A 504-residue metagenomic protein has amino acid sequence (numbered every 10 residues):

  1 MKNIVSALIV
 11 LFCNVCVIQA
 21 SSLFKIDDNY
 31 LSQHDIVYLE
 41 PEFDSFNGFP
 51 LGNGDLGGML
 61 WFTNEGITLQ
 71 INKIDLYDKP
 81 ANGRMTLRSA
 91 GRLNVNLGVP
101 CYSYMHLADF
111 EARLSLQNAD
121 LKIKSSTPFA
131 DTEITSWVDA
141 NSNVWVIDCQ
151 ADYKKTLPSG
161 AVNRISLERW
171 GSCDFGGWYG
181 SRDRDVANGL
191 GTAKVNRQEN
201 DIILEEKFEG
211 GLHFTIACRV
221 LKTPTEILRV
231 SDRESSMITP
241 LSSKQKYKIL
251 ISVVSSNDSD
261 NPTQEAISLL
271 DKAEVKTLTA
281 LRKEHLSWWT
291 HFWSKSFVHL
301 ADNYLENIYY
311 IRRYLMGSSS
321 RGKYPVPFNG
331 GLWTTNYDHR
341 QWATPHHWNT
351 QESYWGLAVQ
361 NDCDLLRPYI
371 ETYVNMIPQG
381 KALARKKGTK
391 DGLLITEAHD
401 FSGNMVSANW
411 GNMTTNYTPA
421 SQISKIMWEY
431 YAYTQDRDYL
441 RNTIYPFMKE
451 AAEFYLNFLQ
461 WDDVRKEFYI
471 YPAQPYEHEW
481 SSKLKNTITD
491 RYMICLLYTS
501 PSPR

Functional and structural regions predicted by a protein language model:
M1-S22: Bacterial Sec-dependent N-terminal signal peptides
S21-Y304: Beta-sandwich/jelly-roll carbohydrate-recognition scaffolds of carbohydrate-active enzymes
N47-L51, M59, L281-T443: Substrate-binding groove/exosite segments of carbohydrate-active enzymes
F328-A343, Q460-E477: Short, surface-exposed recognition loops and adjoining beta-strand edges that mediate ligand/DNA contacts, enriched
M448: Conserved functional hotspot residues or short segments at active or partner-binding sites across diverse domains
A451, Y455-F458: An active-site-proximal structural segment forming one wall of the substrate-binding cleft that immediately precedes
Y471-L497: C-terminal, helix-dominated tail/subdomain
Y498-R504: Conserved small/polar residues in nucleotide/adenosyl-binding loops
